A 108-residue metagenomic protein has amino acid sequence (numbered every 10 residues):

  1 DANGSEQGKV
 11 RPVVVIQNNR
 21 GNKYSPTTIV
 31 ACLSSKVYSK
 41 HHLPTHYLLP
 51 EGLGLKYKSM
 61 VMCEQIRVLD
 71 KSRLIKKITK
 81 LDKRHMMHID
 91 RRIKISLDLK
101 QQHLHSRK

Functional and structural regions predicted by a protein language model:
N3-V10, V15-E51: Compact nucleic-acid interaction/catalytic patches
G52-K108: C-terminal terminal-subdomain/extension
